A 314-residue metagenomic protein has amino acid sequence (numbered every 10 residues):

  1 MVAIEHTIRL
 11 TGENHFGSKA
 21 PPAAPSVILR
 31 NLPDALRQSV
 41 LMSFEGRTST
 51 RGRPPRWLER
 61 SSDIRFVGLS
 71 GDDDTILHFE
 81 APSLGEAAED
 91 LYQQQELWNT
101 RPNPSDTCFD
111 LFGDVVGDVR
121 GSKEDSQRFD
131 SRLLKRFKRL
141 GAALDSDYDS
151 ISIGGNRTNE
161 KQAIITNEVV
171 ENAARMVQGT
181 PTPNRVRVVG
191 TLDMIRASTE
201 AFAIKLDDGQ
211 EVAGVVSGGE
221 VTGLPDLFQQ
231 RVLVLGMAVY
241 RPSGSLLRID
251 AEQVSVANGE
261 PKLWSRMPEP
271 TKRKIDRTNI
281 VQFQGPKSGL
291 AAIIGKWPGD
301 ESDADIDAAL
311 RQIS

Functional and structural regions predicted by a protein language model:
M1-N167: Protein-protein interaction interfaces in oligomeric scaffolds, predominantly long amphipathic alpha-helices
I165-R185, T222-P225: Short boundary/loop segments of OB/S1/cold-shock single-stranded nucleic-acid-binding domains
T182-S198: Structural detector for short beta-strands of small beta-barrel domains
A197-K205: Short aromatic-glycine-enriched beta-strand elements
Q210-G218: A short macromolecule-binding patch
G219-L235: Short nucleic-acid-contacting surface segments enriched for D/E, G, S/T with interspersed K/R
V239-M267: OB-fold/S1-family single-stranded nucleic acid-binding modules
I275-S314: Short linear interaction segments
